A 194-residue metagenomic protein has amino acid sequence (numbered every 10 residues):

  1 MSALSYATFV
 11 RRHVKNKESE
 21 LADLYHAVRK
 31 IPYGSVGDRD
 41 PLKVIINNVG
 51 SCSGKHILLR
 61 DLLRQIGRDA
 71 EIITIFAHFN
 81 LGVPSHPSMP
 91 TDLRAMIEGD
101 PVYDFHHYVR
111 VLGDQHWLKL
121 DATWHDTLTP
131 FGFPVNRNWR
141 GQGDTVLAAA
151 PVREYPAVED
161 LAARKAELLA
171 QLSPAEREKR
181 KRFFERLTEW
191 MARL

Functional and structural regions predicted by a protein language model:
M1-G50: Secondary-structure boundary elements
S5-N16, Y33, A77-L194: His-Asp-centered catalytic microenvironments across diverse enzyme cores, prominently the transglutaminase-like
L21-L24, L58, I97-G99, Q171: Short, flexible coil/linker segments at or flanking structured domains
H26-A27, D61, Q65, H107 (+1 more regions): Residue-level signal for well-ordered alpha-helical scaffold segments within enzymatic catalytic domains
I31-G34, Q65-D69, V111-L112: Short hydrophobic alpha-helical module
D38-G99: Active-site neighborhood of thiol-dependent amide/isopeptide-bond enzymes
